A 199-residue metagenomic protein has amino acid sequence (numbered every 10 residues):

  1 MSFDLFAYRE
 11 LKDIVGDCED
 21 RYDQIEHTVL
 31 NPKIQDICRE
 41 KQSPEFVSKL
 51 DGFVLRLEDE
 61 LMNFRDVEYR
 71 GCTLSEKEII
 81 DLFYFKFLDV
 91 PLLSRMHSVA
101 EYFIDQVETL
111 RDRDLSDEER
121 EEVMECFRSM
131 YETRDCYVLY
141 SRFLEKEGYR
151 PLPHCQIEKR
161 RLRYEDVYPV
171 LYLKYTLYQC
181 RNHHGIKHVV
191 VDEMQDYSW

Functional and structural regions predicted by a protein language model:
M1-S198: Alpha-helical nucleic-acid-binding subdomain of P-loop helicases immediately C-terminal to the Walker A/P-loop
